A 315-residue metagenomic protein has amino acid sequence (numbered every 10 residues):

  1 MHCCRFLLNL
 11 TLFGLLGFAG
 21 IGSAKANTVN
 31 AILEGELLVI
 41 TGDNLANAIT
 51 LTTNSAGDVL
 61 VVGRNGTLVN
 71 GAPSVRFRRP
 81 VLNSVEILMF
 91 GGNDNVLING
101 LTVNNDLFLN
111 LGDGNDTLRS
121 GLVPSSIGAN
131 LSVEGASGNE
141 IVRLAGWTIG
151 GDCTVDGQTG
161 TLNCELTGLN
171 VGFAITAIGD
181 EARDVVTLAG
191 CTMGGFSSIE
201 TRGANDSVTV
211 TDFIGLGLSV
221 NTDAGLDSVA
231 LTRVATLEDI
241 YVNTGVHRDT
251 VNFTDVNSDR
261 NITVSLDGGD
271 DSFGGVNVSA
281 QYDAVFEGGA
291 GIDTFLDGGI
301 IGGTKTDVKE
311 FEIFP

Functional and structural regions predicted by a protein language model:
M1-T11: Bacterial N-terminal signal peptides that target proteins for export
N9-A19: Bacterial N-terminal signal peptides
A24-P315: Acidic, glycine-rich low-complexity segments
